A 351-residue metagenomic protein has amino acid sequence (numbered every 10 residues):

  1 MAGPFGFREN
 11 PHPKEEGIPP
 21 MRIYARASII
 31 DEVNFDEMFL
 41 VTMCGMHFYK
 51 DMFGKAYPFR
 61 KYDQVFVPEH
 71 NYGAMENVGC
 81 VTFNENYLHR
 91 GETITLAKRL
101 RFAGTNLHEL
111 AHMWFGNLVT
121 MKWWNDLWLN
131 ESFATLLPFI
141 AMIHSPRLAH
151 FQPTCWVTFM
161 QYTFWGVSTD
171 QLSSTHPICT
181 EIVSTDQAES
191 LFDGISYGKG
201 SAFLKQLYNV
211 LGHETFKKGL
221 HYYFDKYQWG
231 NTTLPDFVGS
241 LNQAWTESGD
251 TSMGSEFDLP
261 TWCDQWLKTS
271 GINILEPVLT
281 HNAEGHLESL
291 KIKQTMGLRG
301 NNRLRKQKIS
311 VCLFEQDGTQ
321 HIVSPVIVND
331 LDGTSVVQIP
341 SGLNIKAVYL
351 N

Functional and structural regions predicted by a protein language model:
M1-E16, V326, S341: Structured beta-strand-rich cores of soluble
R8-K293, L298-G300: Hydrophobic alpha-helical and helix-loop surface patches within well-folded domains that function as non-catalytic
S255-P260, S270-L350: Beta-strand-rich binding/interaction modules
